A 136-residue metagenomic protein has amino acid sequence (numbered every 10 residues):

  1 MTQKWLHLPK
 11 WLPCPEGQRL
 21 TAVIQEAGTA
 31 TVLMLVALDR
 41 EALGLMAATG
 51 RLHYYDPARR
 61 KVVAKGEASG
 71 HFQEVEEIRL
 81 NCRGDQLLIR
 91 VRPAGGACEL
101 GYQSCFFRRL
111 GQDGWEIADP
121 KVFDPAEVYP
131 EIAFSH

Functional and structural regions predicted by a protein language model:
T2-L20, Q25-L33, L38-H136: C-terminal binding/interaction regions
